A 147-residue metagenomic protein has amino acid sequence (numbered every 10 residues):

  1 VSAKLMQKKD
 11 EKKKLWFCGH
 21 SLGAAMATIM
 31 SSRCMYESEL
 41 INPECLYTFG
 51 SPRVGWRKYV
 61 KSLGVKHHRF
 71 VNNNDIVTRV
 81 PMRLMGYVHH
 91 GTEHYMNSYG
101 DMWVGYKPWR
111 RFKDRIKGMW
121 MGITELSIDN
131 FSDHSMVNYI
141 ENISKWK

Functional and structural regions predicted by a protein language model:
V1-C18, L22-K147: Non-catalytic, mobile gating and regulatory segments of ester bond hydrolases
